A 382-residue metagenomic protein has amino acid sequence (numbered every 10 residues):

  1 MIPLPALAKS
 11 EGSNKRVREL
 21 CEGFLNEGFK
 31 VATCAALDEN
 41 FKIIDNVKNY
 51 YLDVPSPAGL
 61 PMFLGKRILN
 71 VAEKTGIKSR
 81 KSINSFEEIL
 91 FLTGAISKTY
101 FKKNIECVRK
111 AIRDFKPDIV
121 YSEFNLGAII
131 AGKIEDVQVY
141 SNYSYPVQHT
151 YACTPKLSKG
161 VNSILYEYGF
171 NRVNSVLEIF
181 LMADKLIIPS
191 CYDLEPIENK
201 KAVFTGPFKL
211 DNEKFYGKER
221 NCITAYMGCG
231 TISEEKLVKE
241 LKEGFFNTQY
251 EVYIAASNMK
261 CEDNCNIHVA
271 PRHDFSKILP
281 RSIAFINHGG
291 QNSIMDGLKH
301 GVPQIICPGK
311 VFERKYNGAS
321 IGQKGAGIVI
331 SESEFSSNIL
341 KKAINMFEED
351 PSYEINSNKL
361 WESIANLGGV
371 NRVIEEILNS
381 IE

Functional and structural regions predicted by a protein language model:
M1-S10: Nucleotide-activated donor-dependent transferases that construct or modify glycoconjugates
C21, V203-A284: Donor-nucleotide binding loops and adjacent catalytic segments primarily of GT-B fold Leloir glycosyltransferases
G23-E27, V31-L92: Conserved nucleotide-sugar phosphate-binding/catalytic loop shared by glycosyltransferases and other
I68-I119, G160-S175: Conserved nucleotide-sugar donor-binding subdomain of glycosyltransferases
K98-N162: Conserved nucleotide-sugar donor-interacting segment of glycosyltransferase catalytic cores, predominantly GT-B
V120-E123, R272-G318: A donor-sugar binding/catalytic signature common to diverse glycosyltransferases and related nucleotide-sugar
E135-V203: Active-site-proximal region of nucleotide-activated glycan assembly enzymes, centered on histidine/acidic-rich loops
G327-I328, S333, S337-L360, L367 (+1 more regions): Conserved donor-nucleotide binding/catalytic region of nucleotide-linked donor-dependent transferases
